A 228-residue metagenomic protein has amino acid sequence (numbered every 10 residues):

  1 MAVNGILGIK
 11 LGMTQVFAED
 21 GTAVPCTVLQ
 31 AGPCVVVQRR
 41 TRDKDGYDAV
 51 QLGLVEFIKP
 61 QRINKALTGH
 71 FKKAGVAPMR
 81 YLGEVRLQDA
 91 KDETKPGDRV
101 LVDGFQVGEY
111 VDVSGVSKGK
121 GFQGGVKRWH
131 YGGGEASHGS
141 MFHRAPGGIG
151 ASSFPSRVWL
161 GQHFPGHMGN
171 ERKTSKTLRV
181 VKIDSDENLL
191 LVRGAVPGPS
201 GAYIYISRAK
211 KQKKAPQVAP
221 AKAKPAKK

Functional and structural regions predicted by a protein language model:
M1-K228: Extended basic (Lys/Arg/His-rich) segments that typically form rRNA-contacting surfaces in ribosomal proteins
